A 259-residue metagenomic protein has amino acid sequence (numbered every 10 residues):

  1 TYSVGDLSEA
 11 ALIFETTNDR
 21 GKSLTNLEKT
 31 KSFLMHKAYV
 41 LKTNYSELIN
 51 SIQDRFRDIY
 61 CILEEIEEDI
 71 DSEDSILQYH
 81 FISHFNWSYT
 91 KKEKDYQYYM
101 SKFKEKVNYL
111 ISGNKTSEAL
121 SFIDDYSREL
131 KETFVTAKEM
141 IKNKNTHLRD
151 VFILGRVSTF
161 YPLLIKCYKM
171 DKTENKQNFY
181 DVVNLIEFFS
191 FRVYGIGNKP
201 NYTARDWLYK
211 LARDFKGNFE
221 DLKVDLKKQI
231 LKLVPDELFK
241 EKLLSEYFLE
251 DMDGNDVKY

Functional and structural regions predicted by a protein language model:
T1-E9: Short, basic/polar, glycine-containing "phosphate-handling" surface segments that engage DNA
N26-K31, H36-V257: A cross-family structural signal marking well-folded subdomains
